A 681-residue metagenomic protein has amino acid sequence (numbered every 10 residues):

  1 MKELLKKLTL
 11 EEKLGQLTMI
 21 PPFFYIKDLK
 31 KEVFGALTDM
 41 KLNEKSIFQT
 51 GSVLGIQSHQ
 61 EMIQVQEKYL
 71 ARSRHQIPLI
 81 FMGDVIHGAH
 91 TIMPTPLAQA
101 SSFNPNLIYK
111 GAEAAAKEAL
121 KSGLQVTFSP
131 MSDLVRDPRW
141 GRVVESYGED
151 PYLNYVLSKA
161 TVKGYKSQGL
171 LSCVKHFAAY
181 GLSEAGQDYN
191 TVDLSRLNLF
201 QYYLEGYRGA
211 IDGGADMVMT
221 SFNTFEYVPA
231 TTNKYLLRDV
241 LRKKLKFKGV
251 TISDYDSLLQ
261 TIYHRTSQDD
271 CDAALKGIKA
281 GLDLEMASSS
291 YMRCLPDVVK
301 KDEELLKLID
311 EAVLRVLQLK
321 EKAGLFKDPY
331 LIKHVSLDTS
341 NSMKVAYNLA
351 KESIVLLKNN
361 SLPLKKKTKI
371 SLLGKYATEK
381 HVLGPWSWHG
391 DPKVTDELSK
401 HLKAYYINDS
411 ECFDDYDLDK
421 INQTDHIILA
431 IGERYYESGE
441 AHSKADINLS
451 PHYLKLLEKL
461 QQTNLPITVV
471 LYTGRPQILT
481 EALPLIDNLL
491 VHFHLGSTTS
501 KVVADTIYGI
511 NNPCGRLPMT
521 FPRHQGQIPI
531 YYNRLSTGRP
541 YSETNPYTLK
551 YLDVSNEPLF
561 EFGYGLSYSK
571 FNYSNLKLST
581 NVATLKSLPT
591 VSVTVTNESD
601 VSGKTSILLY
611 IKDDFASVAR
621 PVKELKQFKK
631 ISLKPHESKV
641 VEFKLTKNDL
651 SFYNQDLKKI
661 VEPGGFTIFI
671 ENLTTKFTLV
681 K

Functional and structural regions predicted by a protein language model:
M1-F652, E662-K676, K681: Glycoside hydrolase catalytic-domain context in secreted enzymes
D656-K658: Short proline/glycine-enriched turn/loop segments at secondary-structure junctions
